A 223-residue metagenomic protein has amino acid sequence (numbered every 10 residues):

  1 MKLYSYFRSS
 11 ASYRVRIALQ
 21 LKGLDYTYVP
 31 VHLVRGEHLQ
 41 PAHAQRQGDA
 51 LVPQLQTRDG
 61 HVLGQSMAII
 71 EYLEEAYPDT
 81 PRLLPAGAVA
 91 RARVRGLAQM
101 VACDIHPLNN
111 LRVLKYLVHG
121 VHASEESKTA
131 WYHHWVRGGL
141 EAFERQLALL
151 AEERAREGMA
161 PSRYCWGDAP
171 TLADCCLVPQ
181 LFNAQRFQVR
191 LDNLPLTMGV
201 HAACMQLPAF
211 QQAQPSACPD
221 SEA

Functional and structural regions predicted by a protein language model:
M1-S127, R156: GST-like domain detector, emphasizing the conserved glutathione-binding G-site in the N-terminal thioredoxin-like
H32, L172, A217: Short, solvent-exposed turn/loop segments enriched in Gly/Ser/Thr/Pro and often Arg
L33-V34, G199, P219-D220: Positions that flank functional sites
E37-L39, A203, A223: Short Asp/Glu-rich motifs
E74, Q180-L181, Q214: Active-site-flanking alpha-helical
V101-Q206: GST-like fold's C-terminal all-alpha helical module
F210-A223: Terminal-tail/helix-coil boundary detector
